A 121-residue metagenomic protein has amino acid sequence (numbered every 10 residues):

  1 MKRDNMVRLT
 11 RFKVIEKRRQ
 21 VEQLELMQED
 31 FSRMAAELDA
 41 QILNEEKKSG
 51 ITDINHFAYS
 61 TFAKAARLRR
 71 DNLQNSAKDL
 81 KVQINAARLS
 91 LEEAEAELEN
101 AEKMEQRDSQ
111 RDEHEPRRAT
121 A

Functional and structural regions predicted by a protein language model:
M1-A121: Charge-rich amphipathic alpha-helical interaction elements
